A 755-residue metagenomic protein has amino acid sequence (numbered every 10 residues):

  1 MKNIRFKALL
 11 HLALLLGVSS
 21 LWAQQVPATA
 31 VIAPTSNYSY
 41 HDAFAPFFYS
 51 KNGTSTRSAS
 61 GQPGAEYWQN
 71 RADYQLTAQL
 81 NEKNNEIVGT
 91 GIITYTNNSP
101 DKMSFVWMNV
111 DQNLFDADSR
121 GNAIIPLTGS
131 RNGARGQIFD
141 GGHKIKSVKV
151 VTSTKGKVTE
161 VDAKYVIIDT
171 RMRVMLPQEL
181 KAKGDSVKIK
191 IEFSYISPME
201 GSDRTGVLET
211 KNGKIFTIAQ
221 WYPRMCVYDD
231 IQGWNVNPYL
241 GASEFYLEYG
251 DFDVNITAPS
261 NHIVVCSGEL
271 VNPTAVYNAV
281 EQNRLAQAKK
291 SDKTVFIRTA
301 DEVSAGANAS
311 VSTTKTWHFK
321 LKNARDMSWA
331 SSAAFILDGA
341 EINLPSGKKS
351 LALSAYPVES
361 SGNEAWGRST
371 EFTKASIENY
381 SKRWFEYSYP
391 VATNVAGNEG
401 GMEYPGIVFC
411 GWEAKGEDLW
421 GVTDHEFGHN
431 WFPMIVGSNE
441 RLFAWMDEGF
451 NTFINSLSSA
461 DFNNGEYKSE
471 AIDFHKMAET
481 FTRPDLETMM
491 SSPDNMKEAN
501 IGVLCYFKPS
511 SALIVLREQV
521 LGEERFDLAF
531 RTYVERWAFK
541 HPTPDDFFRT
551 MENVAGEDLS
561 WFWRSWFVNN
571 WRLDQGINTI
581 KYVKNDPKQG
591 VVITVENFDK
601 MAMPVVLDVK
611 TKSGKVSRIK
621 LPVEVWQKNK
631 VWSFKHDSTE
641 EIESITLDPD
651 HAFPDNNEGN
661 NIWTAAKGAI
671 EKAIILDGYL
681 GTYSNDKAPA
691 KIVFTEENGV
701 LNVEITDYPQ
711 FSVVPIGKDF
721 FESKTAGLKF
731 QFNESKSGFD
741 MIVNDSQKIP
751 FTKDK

Functional and structural regions predicted by a protein language model:
R5, A23, T35, S39-N52 (+4 more regions): Hydrophobic alpha-helical and helix-loop surface patches within well-folded domains that function as non-catalytic
V26-N37, E86, T96, K102 (+6 more regions): A surface-exposed beta-strand-loop module
K83, R536-K672, I692-V693: Beta/coil-rich, acidic/histidine-enriched accessory regions frequently appended to metallopeptidases
G91-I93, N97, M108-Q112, D185-M199 (+3 more regions): Short, hydrophobic/aromatic-enriched beta-strand segments in well-ordered soluble domains
W107-V158, P259-H262, K610-K620: Solvent-exposed beta-hairpin/edge-strand motifs
D118-G136, S194-F252, P273, H651-K672: Glycine/proline-rich low-complexity spacer/linker segments in large multi-domain proteins
P223-W234, L240-D424, F453: Hydrophobic helix-coil surface modules that form long, contiguous segments used for peptide/substrate interaction
A602, V609-V616, K620-K628, I645-H651 (+1 more regions): Peripheral terminal and inter-domain segments
